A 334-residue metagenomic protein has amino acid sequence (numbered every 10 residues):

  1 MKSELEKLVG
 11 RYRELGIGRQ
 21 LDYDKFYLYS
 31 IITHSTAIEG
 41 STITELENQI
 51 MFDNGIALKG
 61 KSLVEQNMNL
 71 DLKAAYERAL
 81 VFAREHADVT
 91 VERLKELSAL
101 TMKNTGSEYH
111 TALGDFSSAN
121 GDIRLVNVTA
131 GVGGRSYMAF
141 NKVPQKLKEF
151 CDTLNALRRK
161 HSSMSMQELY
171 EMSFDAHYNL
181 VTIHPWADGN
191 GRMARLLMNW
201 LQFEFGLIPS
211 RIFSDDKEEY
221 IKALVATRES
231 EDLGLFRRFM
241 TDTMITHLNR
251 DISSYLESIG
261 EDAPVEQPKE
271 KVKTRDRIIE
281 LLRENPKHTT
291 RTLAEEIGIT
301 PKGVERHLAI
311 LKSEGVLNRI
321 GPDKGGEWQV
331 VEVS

Functional and structural regions predicted by a protein language model:
M1-D188, R192-S334: FIC/Doc superfamily catalytic core
